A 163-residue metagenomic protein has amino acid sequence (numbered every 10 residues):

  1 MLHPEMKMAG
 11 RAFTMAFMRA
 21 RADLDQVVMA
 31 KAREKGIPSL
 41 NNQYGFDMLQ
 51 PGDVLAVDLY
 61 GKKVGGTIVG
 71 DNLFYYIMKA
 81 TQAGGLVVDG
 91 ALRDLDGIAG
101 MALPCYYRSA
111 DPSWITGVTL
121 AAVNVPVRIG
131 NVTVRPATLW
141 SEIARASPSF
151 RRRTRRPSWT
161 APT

Functional and structural regions predicted by a protein language model:
M1-P136, F150-T163: Feature captures the catalytic cores and cofactor-binding loops of soluble hydro-lyases/lyases that act on carboxylate
W140, R145-P148: Channel- or pocket-lining gating/hinge segments that regulate access to a cavity or pore
